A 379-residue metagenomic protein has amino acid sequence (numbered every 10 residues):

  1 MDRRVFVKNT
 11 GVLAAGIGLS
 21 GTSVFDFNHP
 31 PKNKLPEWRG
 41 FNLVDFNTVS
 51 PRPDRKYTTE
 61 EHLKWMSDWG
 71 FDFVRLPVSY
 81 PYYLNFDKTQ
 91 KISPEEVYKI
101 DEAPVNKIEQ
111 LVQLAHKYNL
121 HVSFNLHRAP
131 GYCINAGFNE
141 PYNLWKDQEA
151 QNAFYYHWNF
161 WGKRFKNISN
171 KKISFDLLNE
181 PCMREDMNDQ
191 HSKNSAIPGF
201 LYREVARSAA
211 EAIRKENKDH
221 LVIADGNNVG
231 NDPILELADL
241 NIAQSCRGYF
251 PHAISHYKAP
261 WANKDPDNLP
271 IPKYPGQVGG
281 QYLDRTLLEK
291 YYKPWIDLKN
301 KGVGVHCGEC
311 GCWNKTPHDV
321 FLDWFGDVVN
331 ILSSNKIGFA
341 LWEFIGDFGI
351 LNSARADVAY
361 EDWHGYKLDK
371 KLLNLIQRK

Functional and structural regions predicted by a protein language model:
V5-D26: N-terminal export signals
F27-R75: N-terminal carbohydrate-binding accessory modules
L43-T58, K88-K99, A253-R285: Acidic/histidine-rich helix-loop elements that form or flank divalent-metal/phosphate-binding sites at the catalytic
N47, Q90-V105, Y142-Q151, N194-F200 (+2 more regions): The substrate-binding groove and active-site-proximal loops of carbohydrate-active enzymes, especially glycoside
L63-F71, E96-L126, F138-S174, A206-R207 (+1 more regions): An active-site-proximal structural segment forming one wall of the substrate-binding cleft that immediately precedes
F71-I100: Aromatic-lined carbohydrate-binding/catalytic grooves of carbohydrate-active enzymes
A136, W145-Q281, Y291-W313, S334-A340: Active-site region of glycoside hydrolase catalytic domains
P317-K379: Aromatic-rich peripheral "rim/lid" segments of glycoside hydrolase catalytic domains that contact and position glycan
